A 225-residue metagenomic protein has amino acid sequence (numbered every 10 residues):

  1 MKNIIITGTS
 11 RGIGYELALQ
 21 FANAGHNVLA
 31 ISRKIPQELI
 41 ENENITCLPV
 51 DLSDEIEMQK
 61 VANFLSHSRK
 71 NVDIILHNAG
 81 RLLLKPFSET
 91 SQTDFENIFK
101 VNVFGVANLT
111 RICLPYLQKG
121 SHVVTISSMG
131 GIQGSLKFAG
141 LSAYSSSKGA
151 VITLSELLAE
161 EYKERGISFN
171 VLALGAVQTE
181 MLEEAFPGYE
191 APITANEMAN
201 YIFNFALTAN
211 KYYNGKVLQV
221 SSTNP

Functional and structural regions predicted by a protein language model:
S10, A18: N-terminal Rossmann NAD(P)H-binding glycine-rich loop of SDR-like oxidoreductase domains
A24-L39: Conserved glycine-rich Rossmann-like NAD(P)H-binding loop of the short-chain dehydrogenase/reductase
P49-K60, Q92: The beta1-alpha1 cofactor-binding region of Rossmann-like NAD(H)/NADP(H)-dependent oxidoreductases
N78-L83: Conserved NAD(P)H cofactor-binding loop of Rossmann-fold oxidoreductase domains
P86-F87, D94-E96: Substrate-binding pocket helix/loop in short-chain dehydrogenase/reductase
V124-A150, S155-E156, E160-E164: Catalytic loop of short-chain dehydrogenase/reductase
V171, P187-P225: C-terminal helical subdomain
